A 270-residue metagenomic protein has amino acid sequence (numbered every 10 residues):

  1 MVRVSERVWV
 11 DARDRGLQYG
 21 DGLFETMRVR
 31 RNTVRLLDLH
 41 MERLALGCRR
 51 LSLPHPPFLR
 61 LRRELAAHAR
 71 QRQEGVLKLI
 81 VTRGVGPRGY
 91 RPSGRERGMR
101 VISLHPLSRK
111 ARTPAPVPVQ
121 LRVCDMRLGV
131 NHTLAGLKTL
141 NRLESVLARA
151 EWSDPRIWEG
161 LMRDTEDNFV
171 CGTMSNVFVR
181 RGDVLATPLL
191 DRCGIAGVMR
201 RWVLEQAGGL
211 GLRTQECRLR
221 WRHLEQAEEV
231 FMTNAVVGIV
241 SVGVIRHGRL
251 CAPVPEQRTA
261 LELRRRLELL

Functional and structural regions predicted by a protein language model:
M1-L59, R63-Q71, T82, P87-L270: Helix-start/capping segments and mature chain N-termini
Q73-G75: Bilobed periplasmic-binding protein-like "clamshell/Venus-flytrap" ligand-binding domains
